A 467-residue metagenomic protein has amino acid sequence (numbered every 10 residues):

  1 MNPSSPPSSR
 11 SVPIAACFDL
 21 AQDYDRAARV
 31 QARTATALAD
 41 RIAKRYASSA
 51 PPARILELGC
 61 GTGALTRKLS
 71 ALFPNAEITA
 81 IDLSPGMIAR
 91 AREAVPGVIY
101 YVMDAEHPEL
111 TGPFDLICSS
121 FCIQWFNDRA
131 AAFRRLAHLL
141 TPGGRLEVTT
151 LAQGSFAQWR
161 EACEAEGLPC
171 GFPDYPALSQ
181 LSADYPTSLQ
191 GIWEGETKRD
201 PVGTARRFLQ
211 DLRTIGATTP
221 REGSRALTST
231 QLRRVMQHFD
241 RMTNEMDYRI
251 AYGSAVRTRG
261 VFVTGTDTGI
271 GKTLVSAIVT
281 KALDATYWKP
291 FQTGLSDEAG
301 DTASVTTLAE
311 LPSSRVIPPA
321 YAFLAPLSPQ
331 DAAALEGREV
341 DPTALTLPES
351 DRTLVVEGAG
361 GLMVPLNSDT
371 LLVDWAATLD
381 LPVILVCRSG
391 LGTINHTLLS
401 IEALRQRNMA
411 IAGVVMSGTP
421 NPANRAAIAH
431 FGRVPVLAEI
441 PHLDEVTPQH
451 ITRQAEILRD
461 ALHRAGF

Functional and structural regions predicted by a protein language model:
R29-P51: Conserved alpha-helix/loop element of class I SAM-dependent methyltransferases that forms part of the SAM/SAH-binding
R54-P108: Class I SAM-dependent methyltransferase SAM/SAH-binding core
E106-I117: A short acidic, Gly/Pro-enriched loop at the edge of an enzyme's catalytic core that lines a small-molecule cofactor
A130-P142: A short glycine-rich, Lys/Arg-flanked "PGG" loop and its adjoining helix->strand segment in the class I
R145-A205, T218-A226: Conserved catalytic/acceptor-binding region of the Class I
I192-T258: Conserved Class I S-adenosyl-L-methionine
L274-G337: N-terminal phosphate/diphosphate-binding loop that engages ATP/GTP or pyrophosphate donors across diverse enzyme folds
I401-F467: C-terminal lobe/tail of nucleotide-utilizing enzymes
